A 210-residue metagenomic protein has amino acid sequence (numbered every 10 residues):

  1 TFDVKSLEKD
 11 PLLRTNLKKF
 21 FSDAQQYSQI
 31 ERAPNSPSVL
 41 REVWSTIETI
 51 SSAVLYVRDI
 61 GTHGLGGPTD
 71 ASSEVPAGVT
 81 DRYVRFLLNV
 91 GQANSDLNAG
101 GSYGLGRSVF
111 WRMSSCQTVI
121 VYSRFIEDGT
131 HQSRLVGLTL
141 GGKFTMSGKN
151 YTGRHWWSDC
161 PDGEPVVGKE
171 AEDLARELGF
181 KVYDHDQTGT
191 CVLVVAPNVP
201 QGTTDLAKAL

Functional and structural regions predicted by a protein language model:
T1, L7-L12, G148-G153, S158-L210: N-terminal assembly/transducer modules of large multi-domain enzymes, emphasizing dimerization/partner-binding
T1-S51: ATP-lid-like helix-loop hinge signature
K5-L7, I60-T62, R124-I126, K143 (+1 more regions): Generic structural motif
L13-T15, V119-D162: Flexible phosphate/Mg2+-sensing switch loops adjacent to catalytic phosphate-binding sites
N16-F21, A71-V75, A207-A209: Short intrinsically disordered coil segments
A24-W44, V79-N98, T145-F180: Surface-exposed acidic, glycine/proline-enriched linker/cap segments that occur as 15-30-residue helix-coil
Q25-Q29, Q92, Q117, Q132 (+2 more regions): Residue-identity detector for glutamine
R32-E48, S52-T130, L140: Flexible ATP-lid and adjacent glycine-rich G1/G2 motifs of the Bergerat
